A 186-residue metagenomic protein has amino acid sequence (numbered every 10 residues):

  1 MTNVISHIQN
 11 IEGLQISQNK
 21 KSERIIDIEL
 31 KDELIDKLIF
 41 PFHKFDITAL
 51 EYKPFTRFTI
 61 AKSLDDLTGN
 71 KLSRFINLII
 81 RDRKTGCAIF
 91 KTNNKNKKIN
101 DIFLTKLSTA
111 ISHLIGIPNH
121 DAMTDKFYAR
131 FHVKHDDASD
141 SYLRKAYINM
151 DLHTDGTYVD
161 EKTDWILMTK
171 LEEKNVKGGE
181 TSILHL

Functional and structural regions predicted by a protein language model:
T2-L186: Non-heme Fe(II) oxygenase catalytic core, chiefly the N-lobe of the double-stranded beta-helix
